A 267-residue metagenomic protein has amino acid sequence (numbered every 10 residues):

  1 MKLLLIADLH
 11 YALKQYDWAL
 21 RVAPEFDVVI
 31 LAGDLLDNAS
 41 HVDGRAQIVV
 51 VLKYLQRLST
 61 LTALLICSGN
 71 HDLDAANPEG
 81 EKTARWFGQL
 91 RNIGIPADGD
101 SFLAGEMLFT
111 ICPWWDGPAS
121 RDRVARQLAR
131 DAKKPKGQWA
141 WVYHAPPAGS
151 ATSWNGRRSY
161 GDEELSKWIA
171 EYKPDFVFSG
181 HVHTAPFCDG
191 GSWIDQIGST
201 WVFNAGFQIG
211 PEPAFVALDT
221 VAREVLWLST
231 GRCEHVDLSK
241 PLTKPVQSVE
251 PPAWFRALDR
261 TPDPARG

Functional and structural regions predicted by a protein language model:
K2-H10, E106-D116, A140-H144, W201-F207 (+1 more regions): Active-site-proximal beta-strand elements of phosphoester/diester hydrolases
L5-D8, V29-D34, L64-N70, I95-D98 (+3 more regions): Active-site neighborhood of phospho(di)ester-bond hydrolases with catalytic His/Asp-centered motifs
H10-Q15, L36-S40, C67-P78, D100-F102 (+4 more regions): Active-site environment of divalent metal-dependent phosphoester hydrolases
Y11-L103: Core catalytic region of metal-dependent phosphoesterases/phosphodiesterases, especially metallo-beta-lactamase-like
Q15-R21, E164, W168, G190-G191: A short acidic, amphipathic alpha-helical/loop segment
A23, L55-L61, K133-P135, I169-Y172 (+1 more regions): Short, conserved loop/helix-junction motifs that constitute active-site signature segments in enzyme catalytic cores
D37, D72-E164: Conserved catalytic scaffold of divalent metal-dependent phosphoesterases
F102-G105, W168-E171, C188-G267: Binuclear metal-dependent phosphoesterase catalytic core
